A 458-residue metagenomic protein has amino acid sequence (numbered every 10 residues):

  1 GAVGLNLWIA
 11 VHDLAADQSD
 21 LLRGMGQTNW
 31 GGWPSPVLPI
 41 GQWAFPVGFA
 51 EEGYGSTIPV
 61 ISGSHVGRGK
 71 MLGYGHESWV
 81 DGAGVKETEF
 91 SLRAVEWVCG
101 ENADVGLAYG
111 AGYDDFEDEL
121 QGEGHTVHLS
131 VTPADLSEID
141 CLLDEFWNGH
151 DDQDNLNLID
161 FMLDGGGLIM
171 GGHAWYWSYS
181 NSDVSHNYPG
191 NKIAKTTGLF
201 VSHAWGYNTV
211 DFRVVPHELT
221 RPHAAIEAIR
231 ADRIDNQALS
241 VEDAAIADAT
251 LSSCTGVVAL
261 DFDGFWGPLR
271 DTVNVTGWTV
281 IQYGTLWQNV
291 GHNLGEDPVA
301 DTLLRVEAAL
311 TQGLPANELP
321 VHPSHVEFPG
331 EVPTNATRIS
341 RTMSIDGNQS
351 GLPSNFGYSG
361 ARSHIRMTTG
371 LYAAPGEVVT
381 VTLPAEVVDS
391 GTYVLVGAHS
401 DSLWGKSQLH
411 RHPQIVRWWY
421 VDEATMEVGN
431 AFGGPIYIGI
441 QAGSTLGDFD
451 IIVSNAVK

Functional and structural regions predicted by a protein language model:
G4-D20, G31-P39, E51-V60, R68 (+8 more regions): Helical hinge/lid and interdomain linker segments adjacent to catalytic or ligand-binding clefts that mediate domain
G63, G67-D81: Helix-enriched interaction subdomains in cytosolic or periplasmic regions, typified by TIR/SEFIR signaling/NADase cores
G75-S78, A111, F146-N148, G172-W175 (+4 more regions): A mature extracytoplasmic/lumenal domain signature
S78-S91: A short acidic/glycine-rich loop-to-helix N-cap element
R93-G106, V453-V457: Short domain-boundary/entry signatures in modular proteins, especially in secreted/extracellular architectures
V105-A111, P189, S202-A225, R366 (+1 more regions): Short linear, low-complexity motifs centered on an aromatic residue
G206, R213-E327: Activation corresponds to long, low-complexity, non-globular regions
G313-V457: Beta-strand-enriched, solvent-exposed domains that form extended recognition/catalytic surfaces
